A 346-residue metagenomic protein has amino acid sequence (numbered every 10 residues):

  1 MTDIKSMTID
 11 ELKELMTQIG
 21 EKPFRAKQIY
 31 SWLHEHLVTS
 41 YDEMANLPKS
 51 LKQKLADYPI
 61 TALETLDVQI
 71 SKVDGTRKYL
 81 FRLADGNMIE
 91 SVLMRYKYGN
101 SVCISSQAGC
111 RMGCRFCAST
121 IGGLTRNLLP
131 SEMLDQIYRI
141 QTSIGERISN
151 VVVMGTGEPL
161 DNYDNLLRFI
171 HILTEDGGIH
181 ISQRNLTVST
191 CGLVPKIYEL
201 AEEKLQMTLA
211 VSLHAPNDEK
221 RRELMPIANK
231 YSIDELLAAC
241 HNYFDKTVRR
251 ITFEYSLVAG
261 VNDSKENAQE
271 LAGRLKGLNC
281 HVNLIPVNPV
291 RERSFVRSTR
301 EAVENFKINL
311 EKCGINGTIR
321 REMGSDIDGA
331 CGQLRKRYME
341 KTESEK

Functional and structural regions predicted by a protein language model:
M1-I89, H241-R250, Y255-K346: Auxiliary Fe-S-binding modules of radical SAM enzymes
R77, I89, N100-I104, M112 (+1 more regions): Generic beta-strand structural signal
N87, K97, C191-P195: Short beta->alpha connector loops
L93-M94, N165: Residue-level structural signal for beta-strand termini and adjacent loop
R95-E132: Canonical Radical SAM [4Fe-4S] cluster-binding loop centered on the CxxxCxxC motif and its immediate flanking residues
T120-N150: Conserved alpha-helical substructure of the radical SAM core
Q141-N150, G155-G317: Conserved AdoMet/S-adenosylmethionine-binding subsite of the radical SAM
